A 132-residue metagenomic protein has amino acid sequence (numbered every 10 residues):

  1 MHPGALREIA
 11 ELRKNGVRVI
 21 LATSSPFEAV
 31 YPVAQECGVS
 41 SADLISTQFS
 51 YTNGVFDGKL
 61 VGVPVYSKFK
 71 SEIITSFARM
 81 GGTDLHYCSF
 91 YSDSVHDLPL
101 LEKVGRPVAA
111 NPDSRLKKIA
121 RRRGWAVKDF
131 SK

Functional and structural regions predicted by a protein language model:
M1-K132: C-terminal cap/substrate-recognition subdomain and adjoining C-terminal extension of metal-dependent phosphatase-like
